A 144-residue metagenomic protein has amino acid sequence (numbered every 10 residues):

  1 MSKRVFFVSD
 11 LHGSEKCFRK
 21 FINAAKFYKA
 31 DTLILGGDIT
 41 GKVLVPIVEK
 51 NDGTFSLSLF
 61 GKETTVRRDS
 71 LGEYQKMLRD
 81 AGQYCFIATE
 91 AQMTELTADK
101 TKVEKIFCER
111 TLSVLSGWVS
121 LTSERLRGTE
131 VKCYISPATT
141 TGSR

Functional and structural regions predicted by a protein language model:
K3-H12: Active-site-proximal beta-strand elements of phosphoester/diester hydrolases
E15, R19-R144: Core catalytic region of metal-dependent phosphoesterases/phosphodiesterases, especially metallo-beta-lactamase-like
